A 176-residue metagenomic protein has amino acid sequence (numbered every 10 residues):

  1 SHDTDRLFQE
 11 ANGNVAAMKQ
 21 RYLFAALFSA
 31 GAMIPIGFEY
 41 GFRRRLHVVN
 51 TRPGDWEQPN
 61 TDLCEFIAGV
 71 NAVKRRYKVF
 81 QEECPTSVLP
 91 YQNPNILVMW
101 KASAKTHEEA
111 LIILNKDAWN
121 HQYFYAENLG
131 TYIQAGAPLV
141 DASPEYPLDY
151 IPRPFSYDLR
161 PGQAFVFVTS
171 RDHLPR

Functional and structural regions predicted by a protein language model:
S1-C64: Aromatic/acidic polysaccharide-binding cleft in carbohydrate-active enzymes
S1-R6, M33, E39-R43, H47 (+5 more regions): Short, solvent-exposed loop/turn segments at secondary-structure junctions
H2, A25, G37, V70 (+3 more regions): Conserved, mostly hydrophobic/aromatic
R44-V88, Q163: Aromatic- and carboxylate-lined catalytic core of secreted/periplasmic carbohydrate-active enzymes
V79-E83, L114, P147, I151: A conserved amphipathic helix/loop scaffold that creates a polar/acidic microenvironment used either to coordinate
L89-T131: Carbohydrate-binding surface patches
N128-E145: Solvent-exposed beta-hairpin/edge-strand motifs
Y150-R176: C-terminal beta-strand-rich structural cap/linker in extracellular carbohydrate-active enzymes
